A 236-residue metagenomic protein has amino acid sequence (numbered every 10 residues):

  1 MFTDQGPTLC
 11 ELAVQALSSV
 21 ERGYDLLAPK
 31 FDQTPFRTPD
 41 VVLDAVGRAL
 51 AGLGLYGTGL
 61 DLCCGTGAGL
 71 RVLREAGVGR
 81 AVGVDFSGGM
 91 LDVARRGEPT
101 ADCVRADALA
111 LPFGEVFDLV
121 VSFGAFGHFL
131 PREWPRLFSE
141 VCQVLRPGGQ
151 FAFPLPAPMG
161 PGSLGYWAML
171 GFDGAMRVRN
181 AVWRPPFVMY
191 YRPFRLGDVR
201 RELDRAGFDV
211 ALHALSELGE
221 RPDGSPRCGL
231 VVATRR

Functional and structural regions predicted by a protein language model:
M1-G54: Conserved class I S-adenosyl-L-methionine
L60, T66-A110: Class I SAM-dependent methyltransferase SAM/SAH-binding core
V121: A conserved beta-strand element that flanks and buttresses the S-adenosyl-L-methionine
P135-P147: A short glycine-rich, Lys/Arg-flanked "PGG" loop and its adjoining helix->strand segment in the class I
A152-M176: Conserved class I S-adenosyl-L-methionine
V182-G197: Acceptor-substrate binding/catalytic loop of class I
F208-G219: Conserved S-adenosyl-L-methionine
R221-R236: Core SAM-dependent methyltransferase catalytic element
